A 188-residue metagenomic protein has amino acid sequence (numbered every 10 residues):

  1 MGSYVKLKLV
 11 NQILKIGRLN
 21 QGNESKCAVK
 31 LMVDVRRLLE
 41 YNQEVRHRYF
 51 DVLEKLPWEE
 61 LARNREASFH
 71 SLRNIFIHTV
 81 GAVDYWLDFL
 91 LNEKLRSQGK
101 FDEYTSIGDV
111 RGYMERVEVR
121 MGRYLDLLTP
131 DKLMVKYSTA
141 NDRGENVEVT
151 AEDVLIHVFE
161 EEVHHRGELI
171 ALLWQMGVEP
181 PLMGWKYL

Functional and structural regions predicted by a protein language model:
R37-R48, G112-R116, R120: A non-catalytic, amphipathic alpha-helix used as a structural packing/dimerization or gating element in enzyme scaffolds
L39-D51, K55-D102, D142-L188: Short, contiguous alpha-helical
L95-T129: Helix-adjacent hinge/juxtasegments
L127-D142: Acidic catalytic patch
